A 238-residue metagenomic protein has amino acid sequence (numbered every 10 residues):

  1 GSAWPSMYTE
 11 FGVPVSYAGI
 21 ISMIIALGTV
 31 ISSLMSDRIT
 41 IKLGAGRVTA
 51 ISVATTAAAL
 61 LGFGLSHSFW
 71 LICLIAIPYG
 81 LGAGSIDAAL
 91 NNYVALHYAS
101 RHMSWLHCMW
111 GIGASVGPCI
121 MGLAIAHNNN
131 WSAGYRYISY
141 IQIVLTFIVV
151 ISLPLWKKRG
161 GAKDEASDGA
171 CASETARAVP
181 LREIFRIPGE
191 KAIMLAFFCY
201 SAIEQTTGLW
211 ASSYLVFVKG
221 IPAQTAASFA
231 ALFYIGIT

Functional and structural regions predicted by a protein language model:
G1-W4, P188-A231, I235-T238: Extracytoplasmic gate region of multi-pass secondary transporters
W4, S36, G113-A126, S212: Small-residue (Gly/Pro/Ala) motifs that create kinks and tight helix-helix packing interfaces
I25-L34, S115, Y234-T238: Residue-level signature of mid-helix packing/kink "hotspots" within the transmembrane helices of 12-pass Major
I31-W70: Conserved MFS/SLC helix-loop-helix module at the cytosolic interface between two early adjacent transmembrane helices
S68-A76, A192-I193: Short hydrophobic/alpha-helical segments at membrane-entry points of transmembrane helices in Major Facilitator
I75-G111: Cytoplasmic helix-loop-helix junction between adjacent transmembrane helices in 12-TM secondary transporters
A133-P154: Symmetry-related core transmembrane helices of the 12-TM Major Facilitator Superfamily/SLC fold
W156, G160-M194: Juxtamembrane intracellular "pre-TM" segments in multi-pass secondary transporters
